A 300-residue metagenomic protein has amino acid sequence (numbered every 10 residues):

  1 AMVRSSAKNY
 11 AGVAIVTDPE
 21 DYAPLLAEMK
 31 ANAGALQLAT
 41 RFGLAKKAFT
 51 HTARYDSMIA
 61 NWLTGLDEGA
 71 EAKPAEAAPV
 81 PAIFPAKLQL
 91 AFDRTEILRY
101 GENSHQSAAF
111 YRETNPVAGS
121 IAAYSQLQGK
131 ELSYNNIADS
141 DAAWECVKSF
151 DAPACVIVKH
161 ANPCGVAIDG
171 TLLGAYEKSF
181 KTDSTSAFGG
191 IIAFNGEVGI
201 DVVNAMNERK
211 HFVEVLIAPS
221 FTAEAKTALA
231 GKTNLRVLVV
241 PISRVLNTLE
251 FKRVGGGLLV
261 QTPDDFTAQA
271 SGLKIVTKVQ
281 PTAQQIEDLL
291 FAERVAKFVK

Functional and structural regions predicted by a protein language model:
A1-V3, K8-G12, Y22, D56-N61 (+1 more regions): ATP-dependent carboxylate/acyl-activation modules
A14-D18: Short acidic-hydrophobic, aromatic-tinged amphipathic segments that line or gate anion-handling sites
P19-K73: Internal, active-site/partner-interface "lid" segment
